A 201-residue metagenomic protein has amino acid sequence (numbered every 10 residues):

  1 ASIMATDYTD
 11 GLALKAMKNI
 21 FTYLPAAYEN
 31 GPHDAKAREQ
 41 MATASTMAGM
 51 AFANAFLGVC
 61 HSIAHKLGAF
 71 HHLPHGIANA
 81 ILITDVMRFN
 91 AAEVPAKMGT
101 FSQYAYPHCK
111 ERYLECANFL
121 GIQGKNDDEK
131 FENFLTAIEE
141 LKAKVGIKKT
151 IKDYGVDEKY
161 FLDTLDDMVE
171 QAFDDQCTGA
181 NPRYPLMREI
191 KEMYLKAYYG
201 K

Functional and structural regions predicted by a protein language model:
A1-A55: Carboxylate- and glycine-rich phosphate/diphosphate-binding segment that chelates Mg2+/Mn2+
S2, T6, D10, A53 (+5 more regions): Hydrophobic alpha-helical scaffolding
Y8, K36, E129, K152-G155 (+1 more regions): Short coil/turn segments at secondary-structure boundaries
A13, R38-M41, F131, L165 (+1 more regions): Hydrophobic packing residues in well-ordered alpha-helices of helical domains and bundles
L14-P25, A42-T46, C60, A64-G68 (+6 more regions): Predominant activation on well-ordered alpha-helical scaffold segments within soluble catalytic domains
T46-N79, D174-A180: Glycine-rich phosphate/pyrophosphate-binding beta-alpha loops
F70-L73, I77-Y160: Gly/Pro-rich interdomain helix-loop hinge
Y160-K201: Short, amphipathic C-terminal "tail helix"
